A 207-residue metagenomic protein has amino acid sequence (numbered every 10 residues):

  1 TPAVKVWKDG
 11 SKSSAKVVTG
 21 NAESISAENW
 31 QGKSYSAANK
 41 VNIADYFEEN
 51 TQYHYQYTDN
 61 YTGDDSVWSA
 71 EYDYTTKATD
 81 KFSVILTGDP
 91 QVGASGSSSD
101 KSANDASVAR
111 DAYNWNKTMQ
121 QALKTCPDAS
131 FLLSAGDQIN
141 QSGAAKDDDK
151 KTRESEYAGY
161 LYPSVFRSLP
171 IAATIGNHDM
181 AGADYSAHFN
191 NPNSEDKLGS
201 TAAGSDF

Functional and structural regions predicted by a protein language model:
T1-T174, M180-S205: Divalent metal-dependent phosphoesterase catalytic cores across multiple superfamilies
